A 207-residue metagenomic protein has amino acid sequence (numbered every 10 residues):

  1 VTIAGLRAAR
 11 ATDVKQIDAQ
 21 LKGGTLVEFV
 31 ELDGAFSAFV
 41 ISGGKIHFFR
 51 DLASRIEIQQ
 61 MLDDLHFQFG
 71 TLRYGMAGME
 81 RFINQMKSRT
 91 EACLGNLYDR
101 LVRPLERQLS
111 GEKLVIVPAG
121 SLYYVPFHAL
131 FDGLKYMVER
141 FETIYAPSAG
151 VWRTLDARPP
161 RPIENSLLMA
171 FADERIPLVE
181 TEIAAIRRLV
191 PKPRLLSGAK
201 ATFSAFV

Functional and structural regions predicted by a protein language model:
V1-L167, R175-P191, F203-V207: Charged, well-ordered internal alpha-helical segments
A170: Residue-level detector of conserved, well-ordered beta-strand and adjacent loop positions that form binding/recognition
P191-S197: Short beta-strand elements in bilobed, periplasmic/extracellular small-molecule ligand-binding domains
A199-A201: Conserved active-site histidine-acidic residue motif and adjacent donor-binding/catalytic loop of glycosyltransferases
